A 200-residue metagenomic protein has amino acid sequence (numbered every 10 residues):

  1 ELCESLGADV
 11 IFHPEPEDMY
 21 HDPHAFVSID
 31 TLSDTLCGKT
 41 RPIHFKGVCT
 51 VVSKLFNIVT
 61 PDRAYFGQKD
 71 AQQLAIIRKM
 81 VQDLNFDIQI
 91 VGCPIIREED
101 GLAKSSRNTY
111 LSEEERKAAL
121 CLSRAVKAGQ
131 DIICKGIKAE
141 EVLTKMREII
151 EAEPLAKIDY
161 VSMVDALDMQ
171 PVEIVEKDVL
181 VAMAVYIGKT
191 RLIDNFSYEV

Functional and structural regions predicted by a protein language model:
E1-L155, V164-A166: Nucleotidyltransferase catalytic core that binds NTPs
E140, K145-V200: Phosphate/ribose-recognition catalytic cores of enzymes acting on nucleotide-derived substrates
